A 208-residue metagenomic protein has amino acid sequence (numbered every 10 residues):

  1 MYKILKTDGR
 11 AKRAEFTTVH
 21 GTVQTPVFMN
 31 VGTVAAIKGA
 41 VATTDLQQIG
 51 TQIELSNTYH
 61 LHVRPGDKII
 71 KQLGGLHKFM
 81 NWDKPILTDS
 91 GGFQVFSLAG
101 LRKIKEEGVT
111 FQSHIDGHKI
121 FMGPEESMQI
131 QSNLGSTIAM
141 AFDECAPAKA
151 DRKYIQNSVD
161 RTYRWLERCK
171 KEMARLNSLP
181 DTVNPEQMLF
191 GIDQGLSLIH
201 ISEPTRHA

Functional and structural regions predicted by a protein language model:
M1-V183: Non-catalytic, usually N-terminal nucleic-acid engagement modules in DNA/RNA processing proteins
P85, M188-F190: Proline-centered loop/turn at the N-terminus of a beta-strand
G191-L198: Active-site glycine- and acidic-residue-rich loops that bind and position anionic ligands or nucleotide-like cofactors
I199-A208: Single conserved hydrophobic/aromatic residue that forms the stacking wall/gate of nucleotide- or nucleobase-binding
